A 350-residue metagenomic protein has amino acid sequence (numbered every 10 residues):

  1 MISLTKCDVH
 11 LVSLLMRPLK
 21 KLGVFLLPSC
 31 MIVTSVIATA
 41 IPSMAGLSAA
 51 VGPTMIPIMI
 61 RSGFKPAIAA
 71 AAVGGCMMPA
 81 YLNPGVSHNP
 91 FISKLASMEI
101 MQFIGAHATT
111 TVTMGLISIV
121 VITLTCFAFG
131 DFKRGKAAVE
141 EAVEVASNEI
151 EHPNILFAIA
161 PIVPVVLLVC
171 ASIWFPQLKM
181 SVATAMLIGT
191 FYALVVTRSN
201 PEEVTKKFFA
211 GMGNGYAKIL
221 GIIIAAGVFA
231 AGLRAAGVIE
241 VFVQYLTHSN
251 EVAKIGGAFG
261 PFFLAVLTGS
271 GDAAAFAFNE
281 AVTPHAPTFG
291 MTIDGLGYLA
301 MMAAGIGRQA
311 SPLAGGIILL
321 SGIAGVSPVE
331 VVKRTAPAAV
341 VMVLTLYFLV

Functional and structural regions predicted by a protein language model:
M1-V9, L27, M180-L187, F191-V238 (+1 more regions): Core transmembrane alpha-helical segments of multi-pass membrane transporters/permeases
H10-S13, K21-S29, I60-V73, M101-A108 (+2 more regions): Membrane-interface alpha-helices at helix entry/exit sites of multi-pass transporters
M16-I32, R61-A69, L156, M212-L220 (+2 more regions): Membrane-interfacial loop-to-helix junctions in multi-pass transporters
K20-I56, I223-A226, S249-F289, A300-M301 (+1 more regions): Hydrophobic alpha-helical transmembrane segments of multi-pass integral membrane proteins, predominantly secondary
V24-I32, G46, I104, I159 (+8 more regions): Hydrophobic alpha-helical transmembrane segments
T34-A50, S62-A106, G115-T123, F262-A277 (+2 more regions): Alpha-helical transmembrane segments and, especially, the helix-loop junctions at the ends of these helices
S93-F103, I173-S181, G232-H248: Membrane-interface helix termini and inter-helical loops of multi-pass transporters
G105-K207, I323, E330-K333, P337: Long, contiguous bundles of hydrophobic transmembrane helices that form the permeation core of multi-pass
